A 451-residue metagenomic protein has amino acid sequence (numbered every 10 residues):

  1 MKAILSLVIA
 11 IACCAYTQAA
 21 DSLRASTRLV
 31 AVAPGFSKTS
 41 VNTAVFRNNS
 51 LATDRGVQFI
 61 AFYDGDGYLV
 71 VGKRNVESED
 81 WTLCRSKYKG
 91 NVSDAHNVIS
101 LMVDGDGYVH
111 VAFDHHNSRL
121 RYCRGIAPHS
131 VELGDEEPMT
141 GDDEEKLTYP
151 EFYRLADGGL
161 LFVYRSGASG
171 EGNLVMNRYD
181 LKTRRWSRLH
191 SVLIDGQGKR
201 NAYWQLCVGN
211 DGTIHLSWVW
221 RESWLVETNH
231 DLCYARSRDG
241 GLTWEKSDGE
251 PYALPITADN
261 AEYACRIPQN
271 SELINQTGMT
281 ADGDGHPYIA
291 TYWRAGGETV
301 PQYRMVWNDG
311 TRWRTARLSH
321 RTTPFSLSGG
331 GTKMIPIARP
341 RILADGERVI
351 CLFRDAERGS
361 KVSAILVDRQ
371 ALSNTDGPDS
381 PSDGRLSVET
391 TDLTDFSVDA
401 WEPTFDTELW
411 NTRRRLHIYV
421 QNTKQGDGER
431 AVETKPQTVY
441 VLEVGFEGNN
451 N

Functional and structural regions predicted by a protein language model:
M1-I4: Positively charged n-region of N-terminal signal peptides that target proteins for export
S6-C14: Bacterial N-terminal signal peptides
Y16-Q18: Sec/Tat signal peptide C-region and signal peptidase I cleavage site
A20-N451: Extracellular, repeat-based ectodomains that mediate carbohydrate processing or recognition
